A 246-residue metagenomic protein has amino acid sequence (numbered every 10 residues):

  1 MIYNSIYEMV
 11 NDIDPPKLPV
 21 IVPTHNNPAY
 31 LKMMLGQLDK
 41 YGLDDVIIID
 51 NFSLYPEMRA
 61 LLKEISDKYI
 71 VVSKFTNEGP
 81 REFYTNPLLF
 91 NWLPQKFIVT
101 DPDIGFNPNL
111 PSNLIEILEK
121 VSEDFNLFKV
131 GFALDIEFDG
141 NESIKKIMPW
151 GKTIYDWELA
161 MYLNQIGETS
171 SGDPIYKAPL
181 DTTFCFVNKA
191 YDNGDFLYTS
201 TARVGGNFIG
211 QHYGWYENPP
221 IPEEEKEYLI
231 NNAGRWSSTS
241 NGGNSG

Functional and structural regions predicted by a protein language model:
M1-G36: N-proximal low-complexity "stem/linker" segments adjacent to membrane-targeting elements
I2-N4, G151-G246: C-terminal catalytic/acceptor-binding lobe
N26, L38, N51-S53: Conserved short acidic donor-positioning loop in nucleotide-sugar-dependent glycosyltransferases
G36-D45: Short, acidic, metal-binding catalytic loop of nucleotide-sugar glycosyltransferases
P56-F97: Active-site-proximal specificity loops/subdomain of glycosyltransferases
P94-N109: Short beta-strand-to-loop acidic/aromatic patch adjacent to the donor-nucleotide binding site
L110-K129: Conserved donor-nucleotide/metal-binding helix-loop-beta segment in metal-dependent transferases, i.e., the alpha-helix
V130-K145: Short beta-strand-to-loop element that shapes/binds the nucleotide-sugar donor at the catalytic cleft/hinge
